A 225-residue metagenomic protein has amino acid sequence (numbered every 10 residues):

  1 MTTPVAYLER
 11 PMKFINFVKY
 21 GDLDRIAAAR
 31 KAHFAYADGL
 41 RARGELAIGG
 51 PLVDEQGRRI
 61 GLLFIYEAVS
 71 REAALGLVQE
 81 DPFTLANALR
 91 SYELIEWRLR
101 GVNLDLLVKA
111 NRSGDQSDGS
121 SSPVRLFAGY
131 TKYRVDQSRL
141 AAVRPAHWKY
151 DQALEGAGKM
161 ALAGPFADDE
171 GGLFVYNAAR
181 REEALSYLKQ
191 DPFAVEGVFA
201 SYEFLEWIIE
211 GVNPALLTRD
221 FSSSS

Functional and structural regions predicted by a protein language model:
T2-S225: Conserved, structured core segments of small domains
